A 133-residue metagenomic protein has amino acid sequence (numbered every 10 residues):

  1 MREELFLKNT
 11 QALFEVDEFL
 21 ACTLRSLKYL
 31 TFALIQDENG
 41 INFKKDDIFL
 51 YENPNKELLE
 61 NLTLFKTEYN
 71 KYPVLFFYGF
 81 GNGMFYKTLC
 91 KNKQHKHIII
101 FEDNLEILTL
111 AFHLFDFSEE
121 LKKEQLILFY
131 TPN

Functional and structural regions predicted by a protein language model:
M1-N133: N-terminal donor/sugar-recognition subdomains of glycan-related enzymes, prototypically the membrane-proximal stem
